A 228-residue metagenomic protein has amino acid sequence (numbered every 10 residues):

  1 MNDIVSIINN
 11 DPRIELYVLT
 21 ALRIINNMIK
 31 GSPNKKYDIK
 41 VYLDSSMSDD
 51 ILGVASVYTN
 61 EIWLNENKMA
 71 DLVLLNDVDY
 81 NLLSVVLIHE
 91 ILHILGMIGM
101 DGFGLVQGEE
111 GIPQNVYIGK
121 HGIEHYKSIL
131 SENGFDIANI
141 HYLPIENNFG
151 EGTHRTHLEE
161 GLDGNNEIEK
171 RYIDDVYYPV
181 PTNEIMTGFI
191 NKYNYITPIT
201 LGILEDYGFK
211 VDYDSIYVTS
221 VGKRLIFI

Functional and structural regions predicted by a protein language model:
M1-I88, H93-L225: Extracellular zinc-dependent metalloprotease catalytic-domain scaffold
